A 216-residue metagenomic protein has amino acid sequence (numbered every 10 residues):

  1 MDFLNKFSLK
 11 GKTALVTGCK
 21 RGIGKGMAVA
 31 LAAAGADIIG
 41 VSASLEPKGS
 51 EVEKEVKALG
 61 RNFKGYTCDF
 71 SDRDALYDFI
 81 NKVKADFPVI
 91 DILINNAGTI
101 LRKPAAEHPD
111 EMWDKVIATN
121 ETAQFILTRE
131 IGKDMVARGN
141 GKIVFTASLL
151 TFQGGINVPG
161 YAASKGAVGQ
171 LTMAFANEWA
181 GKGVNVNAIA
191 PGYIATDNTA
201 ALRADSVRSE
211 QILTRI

Functional and structural regions predicted by a protein language model:
T13, K20-G22: Conserved glycine-rich cofactor-binding loop
A36-E51: Conserved glycine-rich Rossmann-like NAD(P)H-binding loop of the short-chain dehydrogenase/reductase
P104-A105, P109-I117, I212: Substrate-binding pocket helix/loop in short-chain dehydrogenase/reductase
H108, Q153-A162, A174, N198-T199: Active-site loop-to-helix junction immediately N-terminal to the catalytic Tyr of the SDR YXXXK motif in Rossmann-fold
T128, S164: Active-site helix of classical SDR
K133, N177-G181: Alpha-helical segment proximal to the catalytic Tyr-Lys
S148: Residue(s) in the substrate-gating loop at a strand-loop-helix junction that position the organic substrate next
